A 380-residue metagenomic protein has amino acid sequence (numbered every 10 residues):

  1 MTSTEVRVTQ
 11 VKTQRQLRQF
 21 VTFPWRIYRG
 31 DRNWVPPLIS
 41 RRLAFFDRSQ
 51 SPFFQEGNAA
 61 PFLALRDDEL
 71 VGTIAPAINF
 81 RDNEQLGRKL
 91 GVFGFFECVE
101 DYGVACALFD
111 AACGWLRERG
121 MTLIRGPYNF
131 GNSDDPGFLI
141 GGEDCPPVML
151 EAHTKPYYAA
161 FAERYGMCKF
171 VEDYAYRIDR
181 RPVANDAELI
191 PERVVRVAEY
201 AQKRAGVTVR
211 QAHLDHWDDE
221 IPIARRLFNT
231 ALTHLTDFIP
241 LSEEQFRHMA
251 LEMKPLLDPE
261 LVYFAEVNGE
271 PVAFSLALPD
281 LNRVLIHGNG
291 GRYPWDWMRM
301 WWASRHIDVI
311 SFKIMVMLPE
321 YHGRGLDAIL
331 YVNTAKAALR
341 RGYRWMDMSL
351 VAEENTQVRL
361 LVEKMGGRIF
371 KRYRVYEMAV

Functional and structural regions predicted by a protein language model:
T2-A44, C113: TRNA-binding/sensing appendages of the translation machinery
S3-V6, A152-D237: Acyltransferase donor/substrate-recognition loop-hinge adjacent to the catalytic core
L17, F80-N83, N132-D134, V183-N185 (+5 more regions): Flexible loop/turn segments at secondary-structure boundaries
P24-R66, I74-E84, Q211-V316: A conserved beta-strand-loop-helix scaffold within acyl/acetyltransferase catalytic domains
N83-M167, G288-K364: Acyl-donor binding region in acyl/amide transferases
R125, R177, F264-E266, L276 (+1 more regions): Short beta-strand segments
